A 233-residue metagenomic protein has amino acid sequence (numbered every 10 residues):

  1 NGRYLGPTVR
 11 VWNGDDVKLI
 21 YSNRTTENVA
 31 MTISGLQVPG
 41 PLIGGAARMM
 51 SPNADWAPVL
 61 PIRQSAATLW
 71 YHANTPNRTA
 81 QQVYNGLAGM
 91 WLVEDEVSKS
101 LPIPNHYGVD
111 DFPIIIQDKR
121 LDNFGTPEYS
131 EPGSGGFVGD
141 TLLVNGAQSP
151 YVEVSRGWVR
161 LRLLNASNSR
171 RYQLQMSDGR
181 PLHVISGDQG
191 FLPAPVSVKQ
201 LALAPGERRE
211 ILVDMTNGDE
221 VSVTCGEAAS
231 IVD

Functional and structural regions predicted by a protein language model:
N1-E94, S98, P102, R170-A202 (+1 more regions): Histidine- and aromatic-enriched segments that form or immediately flank copper-ligand environments
Y4-G6, G14-K18, N53-A57, V109-P113 (+3 more regions): Intrinsic-disorder/low-complexity, polar/charged segments enriched in Ser/Thr/Lys/Arg/Asp/Glu/Gln
W12, Y84, Y107, V154-R156: Short coil/turn motifs at beta-sheet boundaries
G40-M50, I116, N123-D233: Histidine- and aromatic-rich segments of cupredoxin/plastocyanin-like copper-binding domains
T75, D95, K119-D122, D214: Poly-acidic low-complexity segments
N85, S100, G108, F137 (+1 more regions): Acidic, metal/ion-coordinating pockets
V97-V109, I115: Polysaccharide-binding surfaces and accessory modules of carbohydrate-active proteins
